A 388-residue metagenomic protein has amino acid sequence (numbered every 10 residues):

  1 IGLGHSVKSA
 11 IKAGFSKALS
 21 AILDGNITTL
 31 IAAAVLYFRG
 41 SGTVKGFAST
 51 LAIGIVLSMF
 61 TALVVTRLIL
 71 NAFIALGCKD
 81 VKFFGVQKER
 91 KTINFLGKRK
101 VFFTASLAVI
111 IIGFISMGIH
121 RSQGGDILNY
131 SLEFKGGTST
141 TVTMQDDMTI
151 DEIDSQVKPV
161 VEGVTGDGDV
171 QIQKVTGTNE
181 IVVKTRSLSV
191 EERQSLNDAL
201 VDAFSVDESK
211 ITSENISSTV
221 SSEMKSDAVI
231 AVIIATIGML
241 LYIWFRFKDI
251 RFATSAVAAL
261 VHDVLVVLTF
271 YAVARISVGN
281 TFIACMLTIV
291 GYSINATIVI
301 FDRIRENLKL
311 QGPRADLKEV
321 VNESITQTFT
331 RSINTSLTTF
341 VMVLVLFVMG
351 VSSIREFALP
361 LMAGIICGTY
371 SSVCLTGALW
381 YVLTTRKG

Functional and structural regions predicted by a protein language model:
I1-G388: A structural signal for conserved, well-ordered secondary-structure elements that form binding/interaction cores
